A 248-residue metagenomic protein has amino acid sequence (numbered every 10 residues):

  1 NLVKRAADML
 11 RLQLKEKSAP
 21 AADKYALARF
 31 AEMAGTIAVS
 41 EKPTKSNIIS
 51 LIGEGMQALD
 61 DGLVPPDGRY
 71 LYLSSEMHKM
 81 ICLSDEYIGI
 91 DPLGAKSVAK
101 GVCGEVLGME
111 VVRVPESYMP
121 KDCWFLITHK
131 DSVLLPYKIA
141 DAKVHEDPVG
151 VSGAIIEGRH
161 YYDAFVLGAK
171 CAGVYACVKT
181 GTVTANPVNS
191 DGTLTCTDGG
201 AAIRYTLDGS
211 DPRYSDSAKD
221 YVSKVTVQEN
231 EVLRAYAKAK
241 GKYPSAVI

Functional and structural regions predicted by a protein language model:
N1, S84-T182: Sequence/fold signature of self-assembling virion shell proteins
N1-I37, G62-Y72, V111, H145-A164: Long, contiguous amphipathic alpha-helices that act as assembly "spine/axial" helices in icosahedral shell and virion
D8, L12, E16-P20, G53 (+3 more regions): A broad, structural surface signal
E32-C103: Extended, solvent-exposed, turn-rich assembly/linker loops in the middle of proteins
A58-D60, A142-H145, D163, D191-T193 (+2 more regions): Generic recognition of flexible, low-complexity loop/linker segments
S74-E76, V114, R159-Y161, T197 (+2 more regions): Structured loops at beta-to-helix junctions and adjacent beta-edge loops in soluble globular domains
M77-K79, S117, Y162-A164, D211 (+1 more regions): Short loop/turn segments at secondary-structure transitions that flank enzyme active sites
K179-I248: Short, compositionally stereotyped local motifs that mark structural "simplifiers"
